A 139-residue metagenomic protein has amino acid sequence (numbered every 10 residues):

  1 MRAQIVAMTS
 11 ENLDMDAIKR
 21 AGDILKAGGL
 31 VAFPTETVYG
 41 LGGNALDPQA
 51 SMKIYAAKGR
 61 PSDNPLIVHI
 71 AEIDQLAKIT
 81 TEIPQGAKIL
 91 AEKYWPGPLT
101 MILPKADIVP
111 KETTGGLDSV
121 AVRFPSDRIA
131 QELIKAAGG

Functional and structural regions predicted by a protein language model:
M1-G139: Active-site-adjacent structural elements in enzyme catalytic cores
